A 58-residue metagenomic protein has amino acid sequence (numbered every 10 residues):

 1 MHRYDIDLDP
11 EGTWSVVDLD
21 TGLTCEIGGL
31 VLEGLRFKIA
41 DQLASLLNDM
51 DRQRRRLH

Functional and structural regions predicted by a protein language model:
M1-L23, N48-M50: Short N-terminal "domain-start" leader segments that mark the transition from disordered tails or signal peptides into
L8, L57-H58: Intrinsically disordered, low-complexity segments enriched in polar/charged small residues
G28-L57: A short, charged, amphipathic alpha-helix used as a generic interaction element across diverse proteins
